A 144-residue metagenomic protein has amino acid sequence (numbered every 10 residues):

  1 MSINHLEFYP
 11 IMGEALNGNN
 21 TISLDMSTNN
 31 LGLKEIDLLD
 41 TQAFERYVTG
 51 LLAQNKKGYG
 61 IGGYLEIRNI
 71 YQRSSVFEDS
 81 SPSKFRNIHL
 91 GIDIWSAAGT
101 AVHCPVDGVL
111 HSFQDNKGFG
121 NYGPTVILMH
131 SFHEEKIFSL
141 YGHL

Functional and structural regions predicted by a protein language model:
M1-D93: Polar/charged, compositionally biased leader and regulatory segments
T28, G63-L65, S96-A98, K117 (+2 more regions): Short, flexible loop/turn elements at secondary-structure junctions
Q54, P82-G118: Short, glycine/small-residue-enriched coil/turn segments at secondary-structure junctions
C104-L144: Zn2+-dependent peptidoglycan hydrolase active-site motif and core
